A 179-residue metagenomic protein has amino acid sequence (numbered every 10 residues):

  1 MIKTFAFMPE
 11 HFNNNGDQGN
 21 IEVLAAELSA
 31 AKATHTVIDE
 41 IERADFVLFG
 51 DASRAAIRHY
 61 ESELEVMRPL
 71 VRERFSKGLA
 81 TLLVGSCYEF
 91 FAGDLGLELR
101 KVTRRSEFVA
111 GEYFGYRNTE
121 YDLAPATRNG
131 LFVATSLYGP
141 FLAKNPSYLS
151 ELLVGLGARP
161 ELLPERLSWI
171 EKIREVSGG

Functional and structural regions predicted by a protein language model:
M1-V66, E73, S86, A143-G179: N-terminal beta1-alpha1 cap of cysteine-dependent amidohydrolase-like domains
I2, A33-H35, L79, Y113 (+1 more regions): A structural micro-motif
T36-I38, T81-G85, F114-T119: Short, hydrophobic beta-strand segments that form beta-sheet elements in well-ordered domains
E40-A44, F75-K77, V109, T127-G130: Flexible, charged surface loops at secondary-structure boundaries
F46-G50, L82, A134-S136: Structural motif
G50-A110: Cysteine-nucleophile active-site neighborhood
F91-A143: Pocket-forming structural segment of enzyme catalytic cores
